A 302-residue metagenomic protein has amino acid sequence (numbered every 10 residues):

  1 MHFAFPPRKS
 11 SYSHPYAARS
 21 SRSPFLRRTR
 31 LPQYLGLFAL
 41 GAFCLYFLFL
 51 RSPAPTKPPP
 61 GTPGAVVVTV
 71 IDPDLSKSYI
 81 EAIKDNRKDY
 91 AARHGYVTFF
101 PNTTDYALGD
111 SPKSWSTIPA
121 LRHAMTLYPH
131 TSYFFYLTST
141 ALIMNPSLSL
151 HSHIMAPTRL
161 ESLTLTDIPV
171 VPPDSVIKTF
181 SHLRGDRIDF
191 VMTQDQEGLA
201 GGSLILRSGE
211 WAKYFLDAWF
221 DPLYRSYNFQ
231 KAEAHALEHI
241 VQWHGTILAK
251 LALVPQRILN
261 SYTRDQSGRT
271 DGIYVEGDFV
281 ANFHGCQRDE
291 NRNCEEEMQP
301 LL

Functional and structural regions predicted by a protein language model:
M1-F25, Q33-F43, A54-G64, H153-K178: Fungal intrinsically disordered, low-complexity polar regions
Y16-H130: N-terminal anchoring/stem segment of glycosyltransferases
P63-G64, H94-V97, H130-Y133, S139-T140 (+2 more regions): Loop/turn elements at helix/coil->beta-strand transitions in domains of secreted/extracellular proteins
V70-D72, P101-T104, L137-S139, T193-D195 (+1 more regions): Active-site-proximal beta-strand/loop segments in catalytic clefts of secreted hydrolases
L75-K77, F99, A107-G109, L142-N145 (+3 more regions): Eukaryotic short linear interaction motifs
S78-I83, T103, L148-L150, L204-I205 (+2 more regions): Short coil/turn segments at secondary-structure boundaries
K113-M192, G198, S203-G209, K213: GT-A fold catalytic core of metal-dependent nucleotide-sugar glycosyltransferases, centered on the diacidic
P119, E197-L302: Catalytic core and acceptor-binding pocket of nucleotide-sugar-dependent glycosyltransferases
